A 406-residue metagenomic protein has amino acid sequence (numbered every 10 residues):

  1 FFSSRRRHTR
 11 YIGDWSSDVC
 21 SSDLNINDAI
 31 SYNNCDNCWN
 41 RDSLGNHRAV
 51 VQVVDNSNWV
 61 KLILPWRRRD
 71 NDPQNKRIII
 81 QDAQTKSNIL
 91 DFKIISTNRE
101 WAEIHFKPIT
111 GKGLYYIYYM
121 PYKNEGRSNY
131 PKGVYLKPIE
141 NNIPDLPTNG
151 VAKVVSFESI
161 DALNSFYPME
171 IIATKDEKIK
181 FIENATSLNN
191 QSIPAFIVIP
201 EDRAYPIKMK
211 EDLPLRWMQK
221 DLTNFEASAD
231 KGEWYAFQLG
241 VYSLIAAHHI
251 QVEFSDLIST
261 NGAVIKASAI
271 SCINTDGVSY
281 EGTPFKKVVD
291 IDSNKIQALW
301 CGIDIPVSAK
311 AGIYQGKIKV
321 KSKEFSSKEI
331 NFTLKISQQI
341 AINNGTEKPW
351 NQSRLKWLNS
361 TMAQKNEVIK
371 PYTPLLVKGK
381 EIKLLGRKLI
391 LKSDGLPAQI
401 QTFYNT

Functional and structural regions predicted by a protein language model:
F1-C20: Single conserved hydrophobic/aromatic residue that forms the stacking wall/gate of nucleotide- or nucleobase-binding
S22-D176, K180-P206, K210, L215 (+1 more regions): Alpha-mannosidase-like glycoside hydrolase catalytic domains involved in N-glycan trimming, generalizing to other
I80, V320, I382: Short aromatic-centered micro-motifs
P147-I172, Y242, E347, N351-K365 (+2 more regions): Acidic-aromatic substrate-binding/catalytic surfaces of carbohydrate-active enzymes
L239, G312-K323: A short beta-strand micro-motif common to beta-rich folds, especially ectodomain repeats
K328-S337: C-terminal edge beta-strand
